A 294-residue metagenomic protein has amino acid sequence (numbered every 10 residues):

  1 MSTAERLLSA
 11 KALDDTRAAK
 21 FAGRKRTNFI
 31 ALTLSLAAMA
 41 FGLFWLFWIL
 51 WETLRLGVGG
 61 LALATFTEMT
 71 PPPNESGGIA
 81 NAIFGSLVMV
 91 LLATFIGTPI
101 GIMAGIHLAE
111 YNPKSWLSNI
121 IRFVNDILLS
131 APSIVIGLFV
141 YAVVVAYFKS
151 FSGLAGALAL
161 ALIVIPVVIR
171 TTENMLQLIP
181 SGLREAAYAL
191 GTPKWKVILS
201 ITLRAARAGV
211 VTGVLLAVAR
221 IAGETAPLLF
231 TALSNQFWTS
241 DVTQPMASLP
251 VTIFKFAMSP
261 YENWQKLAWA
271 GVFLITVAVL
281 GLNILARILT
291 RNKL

Functional and structural regions predicted by a protein language model:
M1-F41, A286-L294: Transmembrane alpha-helical segments of polytopic membrane transport and secretion proteins
D14-A37, W51-A93, K114, T252-K266: Periplasmic/extracellular loop-to-transmembrane helix junction in inner-membrane transport proteins
T70-P73, G77, L228-T276: Interhelical loop and adjacent transmembrane-helix boundary motif in polytopic membrane transport permeases
A93-N125, L138, A146, A286-R291: Transmembrane-helix boundary motif in ABC transporter permease subunits
T94, T171-T172, K194-F230: Transmembrane alpha-helices
L108, E173-Q177, Y188, L215 (+1 more regions): C-terminal transmembrane helix and the adjacent membrane-cytosol boundary/short C-terminal tail of inner/organellar
D126-L162: Generic hydrophobic transmembrane alpha-helix motif, especially the helices
P132, L190-G191, R204: Glycine/proline-centered hinge or cleavage motifs at structural transition points of membrane proteins
